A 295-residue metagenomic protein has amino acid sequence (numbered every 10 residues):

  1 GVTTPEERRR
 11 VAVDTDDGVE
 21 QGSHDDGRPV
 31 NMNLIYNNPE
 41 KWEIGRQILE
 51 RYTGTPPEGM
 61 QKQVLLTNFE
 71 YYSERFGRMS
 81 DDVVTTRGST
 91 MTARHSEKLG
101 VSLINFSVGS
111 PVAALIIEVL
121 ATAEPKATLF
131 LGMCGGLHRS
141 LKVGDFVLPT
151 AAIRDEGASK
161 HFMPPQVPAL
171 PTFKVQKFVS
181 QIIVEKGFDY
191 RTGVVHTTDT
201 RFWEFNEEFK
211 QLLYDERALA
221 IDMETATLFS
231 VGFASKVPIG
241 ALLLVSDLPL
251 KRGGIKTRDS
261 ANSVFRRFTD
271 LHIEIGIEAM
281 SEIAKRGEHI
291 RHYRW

Functional and structural regions predicted by a protein language model:
G1-A127, G135-W295: Accessory terminal and edge-of-domain segments that mediate assembly/interaction and cofactor placement around
